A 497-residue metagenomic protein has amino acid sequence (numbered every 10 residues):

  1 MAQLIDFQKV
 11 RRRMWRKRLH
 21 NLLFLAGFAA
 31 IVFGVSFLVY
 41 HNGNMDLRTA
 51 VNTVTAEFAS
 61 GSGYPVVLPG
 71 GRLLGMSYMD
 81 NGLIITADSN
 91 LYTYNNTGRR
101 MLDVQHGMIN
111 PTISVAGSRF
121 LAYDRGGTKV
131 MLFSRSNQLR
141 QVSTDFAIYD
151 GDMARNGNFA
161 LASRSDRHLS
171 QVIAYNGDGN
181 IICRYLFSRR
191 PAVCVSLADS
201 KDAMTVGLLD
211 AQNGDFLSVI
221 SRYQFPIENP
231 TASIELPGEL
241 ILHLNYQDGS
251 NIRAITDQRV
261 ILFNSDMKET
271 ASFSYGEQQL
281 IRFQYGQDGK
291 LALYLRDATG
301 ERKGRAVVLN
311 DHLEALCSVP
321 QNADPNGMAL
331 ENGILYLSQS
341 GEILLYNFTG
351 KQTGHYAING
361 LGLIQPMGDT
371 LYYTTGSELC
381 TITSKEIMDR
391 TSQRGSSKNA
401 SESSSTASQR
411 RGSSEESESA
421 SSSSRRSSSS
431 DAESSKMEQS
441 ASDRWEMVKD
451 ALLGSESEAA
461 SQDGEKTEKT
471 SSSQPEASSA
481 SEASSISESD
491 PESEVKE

Functional and structural regions predicted by a protein language model:
M1-H20: N-terminal Lys/Arg-rich, disordered targeting/topogenic segments
A56-L68, R99-Q105, N137-S143, N180-L186 (+4 more regions): A short beta-strand motif characteristic of beta-propeller blades
G70-G75, M108-G117, F146-R155, R189-A198 (+4 more regions): Repeated scaffold domains used in trafficking and secretory/extracellular systems, primarily beta-propellers
L74-T86, I113-D124, V130-M131, G157-D166 (+5 more regions): Short beta-strand elements that form the blades of beta-propeller/WD-repeat-like and other beta-sheet-rich scaffold
D103-A203, G207: Non-cytosolic head/periplasmic domains of membrane-anchored proteins
T128-M131, R167-I173, N213-R222, V260-F263 (+3 more regions): Structural motif
H168-V260: Solenoidal tandem-repeat scaffolds enriched in leucines and small polar residues
I364-G395: Blade-level signature of beta-propeller repeat domains, shared across WD40, Kelch, NHL, RCC1 and BNR/Asp-box propellers
